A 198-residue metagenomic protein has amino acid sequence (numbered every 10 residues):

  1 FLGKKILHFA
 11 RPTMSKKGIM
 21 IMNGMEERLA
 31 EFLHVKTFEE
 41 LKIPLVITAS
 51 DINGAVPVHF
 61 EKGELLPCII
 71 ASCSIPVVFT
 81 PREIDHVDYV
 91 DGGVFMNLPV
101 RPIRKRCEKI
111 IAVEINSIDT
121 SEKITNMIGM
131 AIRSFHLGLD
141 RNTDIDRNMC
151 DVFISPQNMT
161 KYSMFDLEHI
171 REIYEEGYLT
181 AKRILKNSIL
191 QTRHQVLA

Functional and structural regions predicted by a protein language model:
F1-A198: Patatin-like phospholipase
